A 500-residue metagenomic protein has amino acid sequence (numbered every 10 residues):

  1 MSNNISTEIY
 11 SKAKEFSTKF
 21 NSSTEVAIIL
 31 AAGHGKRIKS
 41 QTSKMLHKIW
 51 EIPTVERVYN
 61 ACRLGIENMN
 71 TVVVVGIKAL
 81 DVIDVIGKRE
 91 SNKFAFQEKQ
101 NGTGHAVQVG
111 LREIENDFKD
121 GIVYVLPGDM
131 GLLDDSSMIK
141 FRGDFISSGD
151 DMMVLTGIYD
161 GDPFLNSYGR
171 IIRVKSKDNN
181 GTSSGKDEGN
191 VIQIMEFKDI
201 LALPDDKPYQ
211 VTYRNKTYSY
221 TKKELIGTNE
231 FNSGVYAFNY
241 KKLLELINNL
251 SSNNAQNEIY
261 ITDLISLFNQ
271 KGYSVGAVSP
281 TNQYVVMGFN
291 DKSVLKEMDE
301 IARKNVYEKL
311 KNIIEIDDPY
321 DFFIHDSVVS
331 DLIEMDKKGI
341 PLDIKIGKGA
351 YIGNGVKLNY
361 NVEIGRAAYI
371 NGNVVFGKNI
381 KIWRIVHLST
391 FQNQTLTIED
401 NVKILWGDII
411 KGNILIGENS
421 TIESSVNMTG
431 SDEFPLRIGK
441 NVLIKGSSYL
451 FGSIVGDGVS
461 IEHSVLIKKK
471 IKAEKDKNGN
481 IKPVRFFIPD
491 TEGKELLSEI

Functional and structural regions predicted by a protein language model:
M1-I29, I52-G128, L132-G143, S147: Conserved N-terminal catalytic core of the sugar/cofactor nucleotidyltransferase
M1-S22, Q256-I500: Left-handed beta-helix
A31-R37: Conserved adenylation A10 loop of the ANL superfamily
I38-T42: Conserved catalytic-core motifs of eukaryotic protein kinase domains, centered on the activation segment
M45, K93, N190-Q193, S274-G276: Conserved beta-strand segments of alpha/beta enzyme cores
K48, L132, A237, G288-F289 (+1 more regions): Short aromatic/basic micro-patch
A95-N101, L250-N254, N282-V286: Glycine-rich "substrate-gating" loop/helix at the edge of Rossmann-like oxidoreductase active sites
L133-A255: Conserved core of the sugar-phosphate nucleotidyltransferase
